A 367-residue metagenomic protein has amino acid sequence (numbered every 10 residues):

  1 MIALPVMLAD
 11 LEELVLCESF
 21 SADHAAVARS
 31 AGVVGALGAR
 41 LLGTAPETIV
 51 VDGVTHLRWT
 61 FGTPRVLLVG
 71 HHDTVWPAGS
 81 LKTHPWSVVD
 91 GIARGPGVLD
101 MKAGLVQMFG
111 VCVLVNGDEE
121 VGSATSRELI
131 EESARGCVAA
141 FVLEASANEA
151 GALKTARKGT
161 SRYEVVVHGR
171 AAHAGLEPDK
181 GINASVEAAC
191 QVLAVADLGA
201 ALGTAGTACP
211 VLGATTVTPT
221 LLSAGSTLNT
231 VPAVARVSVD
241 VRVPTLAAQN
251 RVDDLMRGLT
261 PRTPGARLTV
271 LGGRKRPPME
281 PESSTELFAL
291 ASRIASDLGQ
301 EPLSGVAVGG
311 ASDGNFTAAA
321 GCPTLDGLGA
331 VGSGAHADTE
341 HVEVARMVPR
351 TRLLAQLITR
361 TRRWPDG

Functional and structural regions predicted by a protein language model:
M1-P96: Acidic/His- and Gly-rich active-site-bordering loop/insert found across diverse amide/peptide-bond hydrolases
I2, S19, A145-S146, T155 (+1 more regions): Metal-dependent amide/peptide-bond hydrolase catalytic core, centered on the "pita-bread" metallohydrolase fold
S21-H24, V75-W76, K102, D118-G122 (+2 more regions): Short, small-residue-enriched loops and turns at beta-alpha junctions that line or gate enzyme active sites
E47-V51, S123-A124, T218-L222: Short gly/ser/thr-rich secondary-structure transition/capping motifs
R65-V115, E120-G122, S133-R135, D338 (+2 more regions): Active-site metal-coordination/substrate-binding segment of hydrolases, especially metallo-dependent peptidases
V69-G70, L114-N116, F141-E144, V166-H168 (+1 more regions): Short beta-strand segments
D73-V89, C137, F141, A156-V167 (+1 more regions): Acidic-glycine-rich active-site phosphate/pyrophosphate-binding loop
G97, M101-R162, C209-P210, D366: Acidic/histidine-rich catalytic neighborhood of metal-dependent amide-processing enzymes
